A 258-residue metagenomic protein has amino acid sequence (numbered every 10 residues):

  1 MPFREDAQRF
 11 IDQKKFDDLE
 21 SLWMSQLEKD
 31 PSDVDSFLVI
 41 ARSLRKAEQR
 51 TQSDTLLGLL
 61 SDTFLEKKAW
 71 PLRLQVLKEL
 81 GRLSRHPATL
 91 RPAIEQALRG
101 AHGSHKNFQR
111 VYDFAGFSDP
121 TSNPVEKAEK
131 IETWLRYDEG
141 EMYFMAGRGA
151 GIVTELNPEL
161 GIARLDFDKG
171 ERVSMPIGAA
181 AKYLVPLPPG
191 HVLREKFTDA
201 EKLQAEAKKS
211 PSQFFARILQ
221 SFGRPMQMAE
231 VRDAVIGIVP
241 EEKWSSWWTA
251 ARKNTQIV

Functional and structural regions predicted by a protein language model:
P2-L98: Alpha-helical protein-protein interaction scaffolds
A101-E139, F197-A205: Mixed-charge, Lys/Arg-rich low-complexity intrinsically disordered regions
E141-A150: Short coil-to-beta-strand transition motifs
G149-E159: Short beta-strand-centered aromatic/proline hotspots
G161-K169, S174-M175: SH3/SH3-like beta-barrel fold
E171-E201: Intrinsically disordered, low-complexity, charged/polar segments
E201-P225: Positively charged, polyanion-binding regions of nucleic-acid-associated proteins
R232-V258: Charge-enriched amphipathic alpha-helical scaffolds
